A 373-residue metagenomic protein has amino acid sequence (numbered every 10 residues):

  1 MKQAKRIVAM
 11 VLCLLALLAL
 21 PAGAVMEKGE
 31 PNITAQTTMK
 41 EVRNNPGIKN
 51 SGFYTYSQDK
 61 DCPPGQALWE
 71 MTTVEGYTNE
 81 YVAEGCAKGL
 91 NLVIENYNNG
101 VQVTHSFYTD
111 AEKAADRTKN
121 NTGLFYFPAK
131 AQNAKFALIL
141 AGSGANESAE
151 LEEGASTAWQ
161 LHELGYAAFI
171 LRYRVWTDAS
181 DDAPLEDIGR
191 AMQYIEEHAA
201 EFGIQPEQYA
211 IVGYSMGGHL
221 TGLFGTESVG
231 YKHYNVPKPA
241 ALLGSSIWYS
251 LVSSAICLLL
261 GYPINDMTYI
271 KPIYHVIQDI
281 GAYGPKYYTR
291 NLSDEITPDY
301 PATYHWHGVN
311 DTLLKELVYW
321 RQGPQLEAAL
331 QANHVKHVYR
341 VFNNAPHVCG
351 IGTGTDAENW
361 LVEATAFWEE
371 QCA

Functional and structural regions predicted by a protein language model:
G29, W320, P324-A373: C-terminal catalytic histidine-bearing segment of alpha/beta-hydrolase fold enzymes
T55-Q132, D181: N-terminal cap/lid segment of alpha/beta-hydrolase-fold proteins
A134-S143: Short beta-strand element of the alpha/beta-hydrolase
A149-E153, L171-P206, G352-A357: Catalytic nucleophile-loop/oxyanion-hole region of alpha/beta-hydrolase and closely related hydrolase-like folds
L151-F169: Short amphipathic alpha-helix adjacent to the substrate-entry channel of hydrolases
R190-P272, G284-Y288, L292-E295: Primarily recognizes the serine-hydrolase "nucleophile elbow" in alpha/beta-hydrolase and SGNH/GDSL folds
D266-M267, N310-R321: Acidic catalytic loop of the alpha/beta-hydrolase fold
D299, H305-H307, D311: Short beta-strand/loop motif that positions the catalytic acidic residue of the alpha/beta-hydrolase fold
